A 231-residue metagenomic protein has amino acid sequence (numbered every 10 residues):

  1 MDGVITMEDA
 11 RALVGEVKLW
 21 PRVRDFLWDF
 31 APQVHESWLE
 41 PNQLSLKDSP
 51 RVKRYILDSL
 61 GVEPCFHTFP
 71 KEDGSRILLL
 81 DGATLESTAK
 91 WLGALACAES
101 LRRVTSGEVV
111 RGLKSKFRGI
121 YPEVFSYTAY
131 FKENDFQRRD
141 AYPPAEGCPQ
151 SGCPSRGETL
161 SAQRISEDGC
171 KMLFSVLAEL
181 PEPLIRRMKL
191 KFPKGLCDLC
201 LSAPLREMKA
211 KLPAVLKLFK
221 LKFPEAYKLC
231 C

Functional and structural regions predicted by a protein language model:
M1-C231: General marker for long, soluble alpha-helical cores
